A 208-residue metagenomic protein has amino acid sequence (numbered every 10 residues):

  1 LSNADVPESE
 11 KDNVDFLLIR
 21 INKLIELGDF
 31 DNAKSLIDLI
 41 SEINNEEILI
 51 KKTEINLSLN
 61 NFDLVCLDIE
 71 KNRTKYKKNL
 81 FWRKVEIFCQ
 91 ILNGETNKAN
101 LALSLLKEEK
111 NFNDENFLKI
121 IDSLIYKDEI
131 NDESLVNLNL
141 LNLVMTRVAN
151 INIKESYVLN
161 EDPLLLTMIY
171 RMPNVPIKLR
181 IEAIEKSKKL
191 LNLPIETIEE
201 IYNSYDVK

Functional and structural regions predicted by a protein language model:
L1-L24: Post-signal-peptide, soluble extracytosolic/periplasmic N-terminal scaffold domains of envelope/secretory systems
S2-S9, S35-N44, I69-K78, S104-F112 (+2 more regions): Solenoid-like repeat scaffolds
L17-R20, L49-T53, R83: TPR repeat positional signature
K23, K51-N56, C89-Q90: Residue-level signature for tetratricopeptide repeat
L27, L59-N60, N93: Structural motif corresponding to the intra-repeat A-B loop/turn of tetratricopeptide repeats
F30-A33, L64-C66, T96-A102: Solenoid-repeat scaffolds in large eukaryotic assemblies
T74-Y76, F88-D114, D122-A149: TPR/TPR-like (Sel1-like) alpha-helical repeat modules
L118-K208: Long, internal scaffold/assembly segments composed of regular secondary structure
